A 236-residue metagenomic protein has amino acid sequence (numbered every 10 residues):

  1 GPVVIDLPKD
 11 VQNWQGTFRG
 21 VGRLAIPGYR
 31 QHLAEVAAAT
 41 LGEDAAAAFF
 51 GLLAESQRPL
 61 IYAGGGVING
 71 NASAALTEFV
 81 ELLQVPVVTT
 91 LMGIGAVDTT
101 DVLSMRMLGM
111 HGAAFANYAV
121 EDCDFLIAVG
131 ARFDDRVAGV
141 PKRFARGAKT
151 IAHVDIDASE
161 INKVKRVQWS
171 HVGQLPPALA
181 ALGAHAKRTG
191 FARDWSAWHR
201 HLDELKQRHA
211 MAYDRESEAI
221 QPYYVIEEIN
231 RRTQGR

Functional and structural regions predicted by a protein language model:
G1-E55: Conformationally flexible catalytic loops at phosphate/diphosphate-handling active centers
P2, Q84-P86, T150: Proline-centered loop/turn at the N-terminus of a beta-strand
V4, P8-Q12, A197-Q207, V225: A short, charged, Gly/Pro-tolerant segment at domain boundaries
L7-K9, G93-H201: Glycine-rich, acidic loop regions that bind phosphate or pyrophosphate groups
R19-A34, D98-T100, L202-Y213: Gly-rich Lys/Arg/Thr-decorated short loops/hinges at beta-loop-alpha junctions or inter-strand turns that position
R23, L41-G42, L52-L126, E228-R236: Anionic-ligand anchoring segments at beta-strand to alpha-helix junctions in alpha/beta enzyme folds, i.e., glycine
A34-L41, A45, G64-N71, L108-Y118 (+4 more regions): Catalytic cores of large soluble enzymes that bind and process phosphate-bearing ligands
H201-R236: Active-site diphosphate/adenylate-binding microenvironment
